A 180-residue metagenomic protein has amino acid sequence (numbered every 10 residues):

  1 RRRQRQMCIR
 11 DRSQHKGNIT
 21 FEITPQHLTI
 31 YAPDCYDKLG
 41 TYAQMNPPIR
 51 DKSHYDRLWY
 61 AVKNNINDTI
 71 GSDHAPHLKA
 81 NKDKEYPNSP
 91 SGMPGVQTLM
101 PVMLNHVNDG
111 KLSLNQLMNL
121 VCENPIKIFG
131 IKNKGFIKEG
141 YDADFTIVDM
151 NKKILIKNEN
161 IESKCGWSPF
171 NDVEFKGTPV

Functional and structural regions predicted by a protein language model:
R2-I9: Short, small-residue-biased leader/transition segments that mark boundaries at the very start of proteins
R12-G17, S163: Short, solvent-exposed amphipathic alpha-helical segments in soluble enzyme and RNA/protein-processing domains
H15-F21, P25-N64, P76-L99: Active-site loop ensemble at the mouth of alpha/beta enzyme cores that anchors a bound cofactor
Y42, N64, D68-T69, A75-V148: His/Asp/Glu-enriched, well-ordered alpha-helical/loop segment that forms or immediately abuts the divalent-metal
H54-L58, N133-K134, S168: A generic local structural motif
E85, D142-V180: C-terminal cap of metal-dependent C-N hydrolases
